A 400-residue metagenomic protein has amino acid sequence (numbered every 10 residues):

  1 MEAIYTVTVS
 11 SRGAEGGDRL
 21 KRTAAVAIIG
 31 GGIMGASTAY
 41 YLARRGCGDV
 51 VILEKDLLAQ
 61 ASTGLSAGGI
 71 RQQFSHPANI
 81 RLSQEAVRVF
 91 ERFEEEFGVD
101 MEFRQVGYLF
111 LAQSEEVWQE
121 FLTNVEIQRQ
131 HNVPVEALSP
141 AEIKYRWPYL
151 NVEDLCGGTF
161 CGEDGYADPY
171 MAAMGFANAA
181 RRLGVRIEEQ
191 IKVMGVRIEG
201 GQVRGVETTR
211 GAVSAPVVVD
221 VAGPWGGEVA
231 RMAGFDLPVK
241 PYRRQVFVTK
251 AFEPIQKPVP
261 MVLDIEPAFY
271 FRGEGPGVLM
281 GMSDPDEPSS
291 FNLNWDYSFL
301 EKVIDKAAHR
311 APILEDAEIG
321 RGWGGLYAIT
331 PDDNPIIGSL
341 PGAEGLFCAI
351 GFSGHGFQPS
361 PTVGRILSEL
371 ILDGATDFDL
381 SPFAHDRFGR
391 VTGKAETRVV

Functional and structural regions predicted by a protein language model:
K21-G32, V51: Beta1/beta-strand and adjacent pyrophosphate-binding region of the FAD-binding site in flavoprotein oxidoreductases
A43-T63: Glycine-rich FAD pyrophosphate-binding loop
G68-R146, A268-Y270, K306-A308: Dinucleotide-binding Rossmann-like beta1-alpha1 core, especially the glycine-rich loop that anchors the ADP
R81, Q113-Q119, F160-N178, N294-S298: Short beta-strand to alpha-helix junction loop
G162-P216: Helical element adjacent to the flavin cofactor pocket in flavoenzyme catalytic cores
A212-P258: Central helical "cap/lid" subdomain
D236-P238, A251-G345: Active-site lid/adjacent beta-loop-alpha segment flanking the redox-cofactor pocket in flavoenzymes
A308-V400: C-terminal catalytic lobe of FAD-dependent flavoproteins
